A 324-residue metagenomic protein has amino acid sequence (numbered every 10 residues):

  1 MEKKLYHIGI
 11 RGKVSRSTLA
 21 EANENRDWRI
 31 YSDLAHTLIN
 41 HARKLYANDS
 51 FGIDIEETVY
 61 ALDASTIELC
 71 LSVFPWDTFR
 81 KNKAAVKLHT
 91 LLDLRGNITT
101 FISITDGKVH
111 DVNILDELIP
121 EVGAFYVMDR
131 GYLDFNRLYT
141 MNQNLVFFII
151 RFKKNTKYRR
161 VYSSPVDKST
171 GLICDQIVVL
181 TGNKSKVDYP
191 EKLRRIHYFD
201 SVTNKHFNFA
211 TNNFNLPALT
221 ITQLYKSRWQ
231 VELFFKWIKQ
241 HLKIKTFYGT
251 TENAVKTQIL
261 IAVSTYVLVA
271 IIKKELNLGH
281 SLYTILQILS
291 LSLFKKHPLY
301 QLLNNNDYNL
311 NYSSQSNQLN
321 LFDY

Functional and structural regions predicted by a protein language model:
M1-D33, T37-V59, I67-E68: Gly/serine-rich nucleotide phosphate-binding loop at the start of the catalytic core of nucleotide/ADP-ribose-handling
N23-R26, D33-T37, I53-T58, L62-S72 (+1 more regions): Single, function-defining residue in the core of a domain
D77: A glycine- and small-aliphatic-rich helix-loop capping segment at beta-alpha/alpha-beta transitions that lines
